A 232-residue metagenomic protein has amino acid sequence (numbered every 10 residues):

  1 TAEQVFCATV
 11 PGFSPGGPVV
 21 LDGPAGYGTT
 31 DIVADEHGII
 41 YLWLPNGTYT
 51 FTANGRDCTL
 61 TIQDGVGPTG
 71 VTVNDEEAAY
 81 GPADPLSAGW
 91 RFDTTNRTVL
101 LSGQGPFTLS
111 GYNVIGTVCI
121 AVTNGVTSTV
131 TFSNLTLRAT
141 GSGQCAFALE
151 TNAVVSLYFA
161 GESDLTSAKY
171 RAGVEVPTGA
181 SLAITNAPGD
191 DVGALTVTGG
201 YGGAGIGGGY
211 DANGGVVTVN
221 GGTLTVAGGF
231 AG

Functional and structural regions predicted by a protein language model:
T1-G28, I32-G232: A composition-driven surface/loop motif
